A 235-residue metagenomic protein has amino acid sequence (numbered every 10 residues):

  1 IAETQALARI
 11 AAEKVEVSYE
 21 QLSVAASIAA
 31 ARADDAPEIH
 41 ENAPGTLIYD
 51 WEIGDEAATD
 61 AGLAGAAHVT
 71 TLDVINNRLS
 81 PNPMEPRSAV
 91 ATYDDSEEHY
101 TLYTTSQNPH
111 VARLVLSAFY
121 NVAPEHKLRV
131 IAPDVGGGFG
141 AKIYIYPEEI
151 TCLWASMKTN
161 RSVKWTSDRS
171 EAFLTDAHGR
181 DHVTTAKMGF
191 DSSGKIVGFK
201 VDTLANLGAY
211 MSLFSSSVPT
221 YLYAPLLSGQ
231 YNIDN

Functional and structural regions predicted by a protein language model:
I1-N235: Structural alpha/beta core scaffold segments of enzyme domains
